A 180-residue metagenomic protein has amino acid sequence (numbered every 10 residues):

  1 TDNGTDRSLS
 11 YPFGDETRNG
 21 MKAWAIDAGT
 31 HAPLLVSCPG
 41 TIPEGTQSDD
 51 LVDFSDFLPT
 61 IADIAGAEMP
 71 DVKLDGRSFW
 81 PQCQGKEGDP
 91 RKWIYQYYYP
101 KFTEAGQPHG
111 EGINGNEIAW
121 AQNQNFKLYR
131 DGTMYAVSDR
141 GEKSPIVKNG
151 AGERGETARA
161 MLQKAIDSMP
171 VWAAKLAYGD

Functional and structural regions predicted by a protein language model:
T1: Active-site neighborhood of phospho(di)ester-bond hydrolases with catalytic His/Asp-centered motifs
T5-G20, W24-A25, I42-T46, D50 (+3 more regions): C-terminal cap/loop subdomain of S1 sulfatases and analogous C-terminal strand-loop tails that border
A28: Ligand-binding/active-site lining segments
H31-A32: Catalytic cores of eukaryotic secretory-pathway lumenal/extracellular enzymes that build and remodel glycoconjugates
L35-S37: Short beta-strand-to-turn element immediately C-terminal to the catalytic PLP-Schiff-base lysine in fold type I
G141-V147: Surface-exposed loop/edge segments in extracytoplasmic proteins
A158-I166: Short amphipathic alpha-helical coiled-coil/interface segments
A165-G179: Bilobed periplasmic-binding protein-like "clamshell/Venus-flytrap" ligand-binding domains
